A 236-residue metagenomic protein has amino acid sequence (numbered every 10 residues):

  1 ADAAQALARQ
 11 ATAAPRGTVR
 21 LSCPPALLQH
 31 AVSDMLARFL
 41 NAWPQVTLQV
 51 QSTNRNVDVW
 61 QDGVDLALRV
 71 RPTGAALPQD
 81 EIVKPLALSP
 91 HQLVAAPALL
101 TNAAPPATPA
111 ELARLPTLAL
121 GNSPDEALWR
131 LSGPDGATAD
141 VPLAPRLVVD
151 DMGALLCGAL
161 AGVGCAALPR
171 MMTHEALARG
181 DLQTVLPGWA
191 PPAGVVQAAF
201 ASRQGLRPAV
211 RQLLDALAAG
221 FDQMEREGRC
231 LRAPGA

Functional and structural regions predicted by a protein language model:
A1-T12, E227: Alpha-helical linker/hinge and terminal dimerization helices associated with HTH transcriptional regulators
T12, K84, A110, L156-C157 (+1 more regions): Alpha-helical segments flanking ligand/cofactor-binding loops in enzyme cores
R16-P78, C230-A236: Central regulatory/effector-binding core of bacterial HTH transcription factors
R20-S22, A67, L118, A166 (+1 more regions): Short, well-ordered beta-strand segments
N41, Q45, R170-E175, R179 (+1 more regions): C-terminal effector-binding regulatory domain of bacterial HTH transcription factors
Q51-V149: Acidic, Gly/Pro-rich loop/turn segments at junctions of secondary structure
A76-V83, A176-L186: Ligand-binding "clamshell"
D140-T184, P191, F221: Hydrophobic hinge/microswitch elements
